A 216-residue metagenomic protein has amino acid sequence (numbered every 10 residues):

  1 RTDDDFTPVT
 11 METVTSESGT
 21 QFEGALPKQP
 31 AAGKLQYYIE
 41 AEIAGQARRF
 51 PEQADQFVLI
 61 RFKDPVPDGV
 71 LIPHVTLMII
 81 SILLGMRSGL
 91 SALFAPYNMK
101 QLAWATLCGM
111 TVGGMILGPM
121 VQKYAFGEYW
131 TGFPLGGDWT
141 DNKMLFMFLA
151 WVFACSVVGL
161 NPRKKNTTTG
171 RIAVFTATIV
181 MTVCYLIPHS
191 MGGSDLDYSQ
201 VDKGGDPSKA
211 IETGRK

Functional and structural regions predicted by a protein language model:
R1-I80, G85-Y97, P162-R163, T167-T178 (+1 more regions): Glycan-association/targeting regions that enable binding to alpha-glucans and other polysaccharides
Q46-P65, V112-G127, T182-S199: C-terminal ends of transmembrane alpha-helices and the immediately adjacent extracellular/lumenal or cytosolic loop
D64-G136, N142: Conserved, compact domain cores that house catalytic/ligand-binding motifs in diverse enzymes and effector modules
E128-T131, L135, T140-K216: Generic detector of multi-pass transmembrane helix bundles and their immediately adjacent loops in polytopic membrane
